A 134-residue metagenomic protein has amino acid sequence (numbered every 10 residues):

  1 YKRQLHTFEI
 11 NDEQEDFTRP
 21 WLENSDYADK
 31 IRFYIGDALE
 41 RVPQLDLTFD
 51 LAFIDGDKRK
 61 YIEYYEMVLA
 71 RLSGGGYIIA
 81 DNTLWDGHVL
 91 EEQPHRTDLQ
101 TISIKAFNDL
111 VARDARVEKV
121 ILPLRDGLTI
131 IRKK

Functional and structural regions predicted by a protein language model:
K2-K134: S-adenosylmethionine/decaboxylated-SAM
